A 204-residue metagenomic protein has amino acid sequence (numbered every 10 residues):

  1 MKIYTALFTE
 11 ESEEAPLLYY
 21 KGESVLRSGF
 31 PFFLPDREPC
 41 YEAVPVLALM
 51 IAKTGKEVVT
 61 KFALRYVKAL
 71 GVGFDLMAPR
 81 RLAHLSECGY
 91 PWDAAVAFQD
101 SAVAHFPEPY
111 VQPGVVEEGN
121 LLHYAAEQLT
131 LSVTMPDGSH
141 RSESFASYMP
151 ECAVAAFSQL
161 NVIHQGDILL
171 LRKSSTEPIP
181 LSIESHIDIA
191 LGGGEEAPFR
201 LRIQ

Functional and structural regions predicted by a protein language model:
M1-I168, T176-Q204: Catalytic-core "active-site belt" of small-molecule-metabolizing enzymes, emphasizing His/Asp/Glu-rich regions
